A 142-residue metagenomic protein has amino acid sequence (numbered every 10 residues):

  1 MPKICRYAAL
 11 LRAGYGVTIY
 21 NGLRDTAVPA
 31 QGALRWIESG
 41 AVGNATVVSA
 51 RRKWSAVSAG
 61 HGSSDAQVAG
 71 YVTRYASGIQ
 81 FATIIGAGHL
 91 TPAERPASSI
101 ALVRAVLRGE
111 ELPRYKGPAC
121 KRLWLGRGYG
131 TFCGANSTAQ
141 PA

Functional and structural regions predicted by a protein language model:
M1-A142: Terminal and linker regions of secretory-pathway proteins
